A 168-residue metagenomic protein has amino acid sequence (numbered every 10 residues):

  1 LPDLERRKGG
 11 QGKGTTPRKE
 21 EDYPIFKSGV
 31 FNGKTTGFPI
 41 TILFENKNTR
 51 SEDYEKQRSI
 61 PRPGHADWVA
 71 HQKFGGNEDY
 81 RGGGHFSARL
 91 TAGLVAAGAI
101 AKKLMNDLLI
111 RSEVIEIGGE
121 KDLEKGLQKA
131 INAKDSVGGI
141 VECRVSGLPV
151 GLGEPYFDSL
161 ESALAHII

Functional and structural regions predicted by a protein language model:
L1-I167: Generic N-terminal targeting/processing segments that precede catalytic cores or assembly contacts
